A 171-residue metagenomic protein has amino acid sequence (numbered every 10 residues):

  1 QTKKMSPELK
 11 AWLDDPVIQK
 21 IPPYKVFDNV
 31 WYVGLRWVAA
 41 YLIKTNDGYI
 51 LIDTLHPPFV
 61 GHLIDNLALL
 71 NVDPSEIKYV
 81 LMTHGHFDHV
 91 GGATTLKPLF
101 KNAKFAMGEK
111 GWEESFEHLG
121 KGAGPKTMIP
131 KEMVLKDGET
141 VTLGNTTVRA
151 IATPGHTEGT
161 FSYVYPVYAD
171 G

Functional and structural regions predicted by a protein language model:
Q1-K20: N-terminal pre-domain segments of enzymes
P16-L70, Y163-G171: Conserved beta-strand hairpin/beta-sheet module of binuclear metal-dependent hydrolase folds, prominently
P22-D28, G120-A123, N145-V148: Short Pro/Gly-enriched beta-strand edge/turn motifs at strand-loop
Y24-V26, G34-L35, K44, P74 (+5 more regions): Extracellular/periplasmic catalytic domains that process cell-envelope and extracellular macromolecules
V30, P58-G61, A68-T140: Active-site HxH/HxHxD metal-binding segment of metal-dependent hydrolases
L35-R36, T45-N46, T54-L55, M82-G85 (+2 more regions): Active-site-proximal beta-strand/loop segments in catalytic clefts of secreted hydrolases
T45-I50, D73-K78, G144-V148: Short, surface-exposed connector motifs at secondary-structure boundaries
Y49, L55-P58, K131, T140-T142 (+1 more regions): Metallo-beta-lactamase
